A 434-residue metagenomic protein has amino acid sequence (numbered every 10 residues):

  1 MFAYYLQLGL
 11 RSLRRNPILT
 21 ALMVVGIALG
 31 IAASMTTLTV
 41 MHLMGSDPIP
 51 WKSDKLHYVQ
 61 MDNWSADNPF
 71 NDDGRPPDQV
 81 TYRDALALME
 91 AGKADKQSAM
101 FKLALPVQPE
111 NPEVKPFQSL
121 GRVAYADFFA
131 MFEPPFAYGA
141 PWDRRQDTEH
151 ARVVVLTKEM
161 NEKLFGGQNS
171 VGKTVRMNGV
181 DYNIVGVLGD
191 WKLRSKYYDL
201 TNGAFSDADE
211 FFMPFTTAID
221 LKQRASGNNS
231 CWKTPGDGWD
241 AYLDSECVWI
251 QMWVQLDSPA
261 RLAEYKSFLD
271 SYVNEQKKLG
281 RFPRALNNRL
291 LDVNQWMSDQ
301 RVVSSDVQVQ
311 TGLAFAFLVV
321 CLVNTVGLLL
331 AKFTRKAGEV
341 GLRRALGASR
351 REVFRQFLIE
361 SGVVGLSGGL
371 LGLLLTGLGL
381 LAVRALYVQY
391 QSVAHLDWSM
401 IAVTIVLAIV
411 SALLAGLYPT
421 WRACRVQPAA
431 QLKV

Functional and structural regions predicted by a protein language model:
M1-Y4, R11, V273-L313, R335 (+1 more regions): Membrane-helix entry/capping segments
F2-R14, D84, L88: A short amphipathic helical element positioned immediately N-terminal to and/or at the very start of a transmembrane
L13-N16, M35, M44, V59-M61 (+15 more regions): Generic structural signal for small/hydrophobic residues in well-ordered secondary structure, especially within
N16-P50: Short, strongly hydrophobic transmembrane alpha-helices
A33, V403-V434: C-terminal membrane-exit region of the final transmembrane helix in multipass inner-membrane proteins
L38-L164, Q168, M177-Y182, K196 (+2 more regions): Structured, solvent-exposed hinge/loop segments at the ends of secondary-structure elements
A126-P141, R152-Q300: Mid-to-C-terminal secondary-structure elements that act as membrane-proximal/extracytoplasmic interface segments
L322-V323, G327-L330, E339-R384, V403 (+2 more regions): Transmembrane alpha-helical interface segments in multi-pass membrane proteins
